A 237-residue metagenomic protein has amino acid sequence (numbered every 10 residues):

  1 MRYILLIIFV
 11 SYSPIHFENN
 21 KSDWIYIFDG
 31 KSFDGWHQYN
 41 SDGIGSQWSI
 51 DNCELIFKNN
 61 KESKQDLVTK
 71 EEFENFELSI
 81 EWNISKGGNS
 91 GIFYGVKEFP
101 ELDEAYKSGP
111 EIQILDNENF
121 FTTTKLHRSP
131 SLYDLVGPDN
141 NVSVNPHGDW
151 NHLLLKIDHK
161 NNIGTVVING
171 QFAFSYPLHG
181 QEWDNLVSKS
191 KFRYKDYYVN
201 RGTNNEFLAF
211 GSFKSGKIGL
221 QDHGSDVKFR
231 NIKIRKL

Functional and structural regions predicted by a protein language model:
M1-K21: Bacterial Sec-dependent N-terminal signal peptides
P14-L237: Carbohydrate-interacting regions of secretory-pathway proteins
